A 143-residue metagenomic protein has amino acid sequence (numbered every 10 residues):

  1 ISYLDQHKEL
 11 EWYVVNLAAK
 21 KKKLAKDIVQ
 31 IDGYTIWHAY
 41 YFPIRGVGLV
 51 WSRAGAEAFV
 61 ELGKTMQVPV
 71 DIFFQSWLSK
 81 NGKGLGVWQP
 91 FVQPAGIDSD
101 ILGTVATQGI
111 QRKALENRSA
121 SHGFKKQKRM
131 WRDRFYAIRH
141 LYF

Functional and structural regions predicted by a protein language model:
I1-F143: An acidic/histidine-cluster motif and surrounding catalytic segment that typifies divalent-metal-assisted enzyme active
